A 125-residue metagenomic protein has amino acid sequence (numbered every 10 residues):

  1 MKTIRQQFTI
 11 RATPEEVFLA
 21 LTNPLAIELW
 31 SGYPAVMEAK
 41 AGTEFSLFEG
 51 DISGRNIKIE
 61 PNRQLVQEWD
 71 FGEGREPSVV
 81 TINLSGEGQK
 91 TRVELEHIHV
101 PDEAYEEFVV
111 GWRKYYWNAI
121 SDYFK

Functional and structural regions predicted by a protein language model:
M1-V36: Hydrophobic ligand-binding cavity/cleft-lining segments
R5, Y33, E44, E96 (+1 more regions): Conserved short-loop catalytic and cofactor-binding motifs
E16, R55, G111: Amphipathic alpha-helical recognition patches that constitute DNA-binding helices
V17, V66, A119-S121: Short alpha-helical linear motifs
L21, W30, W69, W112 (+1 more regions): Tryptophan-centric aromatic hotspots in well-structured domains and transmembrane helices
E28, V36, T43-E103: Hydrophobic-ligand binding "helix-grip"
H99-K125: A conserved amphipathic terminal alpha-helix motif
